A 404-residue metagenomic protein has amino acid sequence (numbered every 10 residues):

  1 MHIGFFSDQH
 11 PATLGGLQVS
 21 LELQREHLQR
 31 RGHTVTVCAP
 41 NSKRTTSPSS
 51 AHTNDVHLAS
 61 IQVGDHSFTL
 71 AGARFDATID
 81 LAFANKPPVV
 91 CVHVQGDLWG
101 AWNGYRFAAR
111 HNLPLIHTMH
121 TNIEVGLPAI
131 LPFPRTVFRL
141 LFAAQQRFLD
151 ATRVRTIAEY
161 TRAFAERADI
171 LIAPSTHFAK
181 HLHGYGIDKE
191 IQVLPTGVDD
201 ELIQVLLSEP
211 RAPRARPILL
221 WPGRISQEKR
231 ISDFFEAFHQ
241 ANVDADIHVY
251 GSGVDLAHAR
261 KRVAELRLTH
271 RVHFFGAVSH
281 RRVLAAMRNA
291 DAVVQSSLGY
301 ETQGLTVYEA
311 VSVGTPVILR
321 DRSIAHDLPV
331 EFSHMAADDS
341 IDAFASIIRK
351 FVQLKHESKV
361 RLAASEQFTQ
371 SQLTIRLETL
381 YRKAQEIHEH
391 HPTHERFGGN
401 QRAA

Functional and structural regions predicted by a protein language model:
L140-I170: Membrane-proximal helix-turn-helix segments that form the acceptor-binding/catalytic region of lipid-linked
D169, R288-T302: Acidic donor-binding loop of glycosyltransferase active sites
I172, R211-Q240, H248: Conserved donor-binding/catalytic core segment of Leloir-type glycosyltransferases
H177, G197: Carbohydrate-associated surface elements
H258-V278: Nucleotide-activated donor-binding/catalytic signature segment of Leloir-type glycosyltransferases, i.e., the conserved
V307, S312, P316-L319: Short hydrophobic beta-strand element within catalytic cores of glycosyltransferases and related nucleotide-activated
D321, V330-D342, R349-K355: Conserved acidic donor-binding segment of nucleotide-sugar-dependent glycosyltransferases
Q353-P392: A charged, aromatic-enriched C-terminal amphipathic alpha-helix characteristic of glycosyltransferases across folds
